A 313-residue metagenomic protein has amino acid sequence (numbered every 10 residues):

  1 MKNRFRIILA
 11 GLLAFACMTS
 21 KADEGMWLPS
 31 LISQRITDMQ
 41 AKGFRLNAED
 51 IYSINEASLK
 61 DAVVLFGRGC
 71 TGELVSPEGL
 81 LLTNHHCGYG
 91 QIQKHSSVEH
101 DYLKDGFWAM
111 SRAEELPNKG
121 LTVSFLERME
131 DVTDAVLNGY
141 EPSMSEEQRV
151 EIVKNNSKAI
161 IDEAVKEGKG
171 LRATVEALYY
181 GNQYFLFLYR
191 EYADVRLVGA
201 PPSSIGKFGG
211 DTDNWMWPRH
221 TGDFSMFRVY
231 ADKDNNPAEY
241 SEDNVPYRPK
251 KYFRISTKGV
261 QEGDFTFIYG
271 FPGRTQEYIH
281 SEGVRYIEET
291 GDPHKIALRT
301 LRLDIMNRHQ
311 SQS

Functional and structural regions predicted by a protein language model:
M1-E24: Bacterial Sec-dependent N-terminal signal peptides
M18-S313: Terminal presequence/propeptide segments associated with secretion/organelle targeting and zymogen/polyprotein
